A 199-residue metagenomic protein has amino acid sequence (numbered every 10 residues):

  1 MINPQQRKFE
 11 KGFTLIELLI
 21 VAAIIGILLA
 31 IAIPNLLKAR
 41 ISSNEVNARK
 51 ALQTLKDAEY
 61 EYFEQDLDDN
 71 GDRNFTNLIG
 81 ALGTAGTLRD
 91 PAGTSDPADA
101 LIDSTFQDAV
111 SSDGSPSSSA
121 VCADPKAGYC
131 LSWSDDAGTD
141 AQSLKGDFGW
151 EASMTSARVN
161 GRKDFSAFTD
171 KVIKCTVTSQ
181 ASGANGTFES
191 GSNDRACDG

Functional and structural regions predicted by a protein language model:
M1-F13: N-terminal leader/signal peptides at the extreme start of proteins
G12-I20: Secretory/exported precursors with cleavable N-terminal leaders
L19-N35: Alpha-helical hydrophobic helix detector
A32, A39, E59: Conserved alpha-helical elements of the SDR catalytic core
N35-L52: Aliphatic-rich helix starts adjacent to a transmembrane/signal segment
D57-G161, T169-D170, A196-G199: Extracellular/periplasmic head regions of type IV pilus-like filament subunits
F165-R195: A short, surface-exposed interaction/processing loop segment used at functional sites
